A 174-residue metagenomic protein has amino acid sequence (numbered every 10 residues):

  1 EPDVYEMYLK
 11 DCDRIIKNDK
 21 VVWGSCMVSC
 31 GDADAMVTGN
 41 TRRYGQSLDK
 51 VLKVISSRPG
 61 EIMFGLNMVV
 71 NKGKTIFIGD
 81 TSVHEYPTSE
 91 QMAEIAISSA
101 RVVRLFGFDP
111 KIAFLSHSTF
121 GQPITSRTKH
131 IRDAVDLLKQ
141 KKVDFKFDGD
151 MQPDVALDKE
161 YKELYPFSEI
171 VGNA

Functional and structural regions predicted by a protein language model:
E1-N173: Anion-binding alpha/beta catalytic cores of soluble intermediary-metabolism enzymes, centered on
